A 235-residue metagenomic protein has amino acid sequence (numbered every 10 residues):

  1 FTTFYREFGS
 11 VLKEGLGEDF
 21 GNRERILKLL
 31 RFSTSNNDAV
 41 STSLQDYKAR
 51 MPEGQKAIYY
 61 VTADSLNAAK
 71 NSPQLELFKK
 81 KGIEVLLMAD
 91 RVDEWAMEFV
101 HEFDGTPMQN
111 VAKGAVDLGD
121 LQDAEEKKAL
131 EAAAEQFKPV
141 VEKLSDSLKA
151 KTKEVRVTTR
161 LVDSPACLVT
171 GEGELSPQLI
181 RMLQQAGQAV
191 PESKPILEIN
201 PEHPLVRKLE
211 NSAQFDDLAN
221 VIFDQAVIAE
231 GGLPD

Functional and structural regions predicted by a protein language model:
F1-D235: Conserved GHKL (Bergerat-fold) ATPase module
